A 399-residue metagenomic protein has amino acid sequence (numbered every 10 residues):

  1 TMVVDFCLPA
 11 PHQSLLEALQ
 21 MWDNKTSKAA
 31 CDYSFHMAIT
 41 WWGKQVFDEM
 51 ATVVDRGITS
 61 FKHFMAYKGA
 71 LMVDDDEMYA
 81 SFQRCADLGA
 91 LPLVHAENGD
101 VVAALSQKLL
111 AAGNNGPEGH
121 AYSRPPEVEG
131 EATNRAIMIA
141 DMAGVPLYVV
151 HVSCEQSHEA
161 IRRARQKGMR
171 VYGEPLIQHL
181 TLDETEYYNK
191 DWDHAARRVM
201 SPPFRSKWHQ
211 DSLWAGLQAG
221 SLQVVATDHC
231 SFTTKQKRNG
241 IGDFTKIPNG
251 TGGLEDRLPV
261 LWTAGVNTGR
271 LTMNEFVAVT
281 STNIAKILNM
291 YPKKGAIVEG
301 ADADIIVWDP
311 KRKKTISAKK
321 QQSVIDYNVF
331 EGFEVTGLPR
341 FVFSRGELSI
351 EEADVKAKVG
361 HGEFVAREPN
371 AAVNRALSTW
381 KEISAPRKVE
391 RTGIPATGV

Functional and structural regions predicted by a protein language model:
T1-K28, Q45: Metal-associated gating/positioning segment near the N- to mid-region
V3-D5, S34-M37, P146-H151: Short catalytic-loop micro-motif centered on adjacent basic/acidic residues
L15-C31, Y79-V94, D256: Alpha-helix-loop-beta-strand connector modules within alpha/beta enzyme cores
I39-K44: Active-site beta->alpha loop and helix N-cap motifs at the rims of alpha/beta catalytic domains
Q45-V225, G242: Histidine/acidic residue-rich metal-binding segments in metalloenzymes
P117-P146, H194-R197, Q218-A219, Q223-V225 (+1 more regions): His/Asp/Glu-enriched, well-ordered alpha-helical/loop segment that forms or immediately abuts the divalent-metal
N239-D243, N249, E299-V365: C-terminal cap of metal-dependent C-N hydrolases
G337-V399: Generic C-terminus detector
